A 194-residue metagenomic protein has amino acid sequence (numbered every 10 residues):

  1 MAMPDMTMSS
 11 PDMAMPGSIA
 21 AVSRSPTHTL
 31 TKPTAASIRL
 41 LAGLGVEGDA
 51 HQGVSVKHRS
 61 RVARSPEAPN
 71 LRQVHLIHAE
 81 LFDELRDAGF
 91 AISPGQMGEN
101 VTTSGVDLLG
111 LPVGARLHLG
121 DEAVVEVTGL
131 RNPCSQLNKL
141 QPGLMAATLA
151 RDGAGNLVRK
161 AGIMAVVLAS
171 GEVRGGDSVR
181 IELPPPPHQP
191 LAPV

Functional and structural regions predicted by a protein language model:
M1-V194: Metal-cofactor-dependent catalytic cores
